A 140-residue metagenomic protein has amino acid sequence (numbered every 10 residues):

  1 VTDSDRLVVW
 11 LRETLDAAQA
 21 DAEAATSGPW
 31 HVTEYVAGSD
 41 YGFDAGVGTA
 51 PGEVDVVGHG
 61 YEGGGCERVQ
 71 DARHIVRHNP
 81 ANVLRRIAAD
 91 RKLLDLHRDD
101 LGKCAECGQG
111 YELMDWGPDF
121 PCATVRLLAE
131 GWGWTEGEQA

Functional and structural regions predicted by a protein language model:
V1-W10, S27, D99-A140: Short intrinsically disordered terminal tails
T2, T14, H59-E62, E67 (+1 more regions): Generic preference for well-ordered secondary structure
T2-P51, R91: Aromatic-glycine hotspot motif
R6, W10, T14-A17, Q70-H74 (+4 more regions): Exposed alpha-helical structural elements
A17-V32, H78-L113: Amphipathic alpha-helical oligomerization segments
T33-A37, Y61, D99: Compositionally biased, intrinsically disordered low-complexity segments enriched in polar/proline residues
G38-D40, G64, R91, L101-G102 (+2 more regions): Residues in flexible loops and secondary-structure boundaries
Y41-N82, A88, E106: A short, structured beta-strand/loop element
